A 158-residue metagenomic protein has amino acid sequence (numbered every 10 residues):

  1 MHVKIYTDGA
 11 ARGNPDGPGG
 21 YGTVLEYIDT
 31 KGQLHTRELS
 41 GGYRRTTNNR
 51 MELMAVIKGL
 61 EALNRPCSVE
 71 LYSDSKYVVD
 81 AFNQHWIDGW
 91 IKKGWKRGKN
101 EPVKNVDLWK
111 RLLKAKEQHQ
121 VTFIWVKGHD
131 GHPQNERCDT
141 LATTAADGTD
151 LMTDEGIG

Functional and structural regions predicted by a protein language model:
M1-R50, M54, K58-C67, F82 (+1 more regions): RNase H-like nuclease fold core
A10-D16, I57-R137, A146: RNase H catalytic domain
